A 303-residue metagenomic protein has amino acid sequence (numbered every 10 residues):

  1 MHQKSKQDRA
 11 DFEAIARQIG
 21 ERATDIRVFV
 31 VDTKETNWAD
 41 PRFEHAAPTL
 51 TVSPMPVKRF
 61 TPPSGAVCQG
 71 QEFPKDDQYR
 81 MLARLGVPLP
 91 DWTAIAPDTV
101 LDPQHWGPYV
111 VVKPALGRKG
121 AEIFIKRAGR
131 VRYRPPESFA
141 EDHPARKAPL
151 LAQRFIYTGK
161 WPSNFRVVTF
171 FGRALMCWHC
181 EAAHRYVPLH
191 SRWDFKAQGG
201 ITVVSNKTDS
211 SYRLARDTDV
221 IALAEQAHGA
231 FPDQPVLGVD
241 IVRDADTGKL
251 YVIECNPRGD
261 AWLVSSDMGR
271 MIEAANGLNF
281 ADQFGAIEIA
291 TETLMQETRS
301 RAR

Functional and structural regions predicted by a protein language model:
M1, Q69-P162, T218-I221: Active-site nucleotide/adenylate-binding loops and adjacent lid/helix of ATP-dependent enzymes
H2-W106: Conserved N-proximal alpha/beta basic substrate-recognition cap immediately N-terminal to, or forming the N-lobe
V57-K58, L116-R118, Y157-T158, G172-L175 (+3 more regions): Short, solvent-exposed loop/turn segments at secondary-structure junctions
V111, G238, V252: Generic enzyme active-site microenvironment
A128-D209, L250: Phosphate-binding site of ATP-dependent enzymes
P149-L150, P235-L237: PAS/PAS-like sensory domains
R166, D240-V242: Short, surface-exposed charged micro-motifs
S211-T218, A222, G229-Q234, R243-R303: C-terminal active-site "lid" helix and adjoining low-complexity regulatory extension at the edge of ATP-using catalytic
